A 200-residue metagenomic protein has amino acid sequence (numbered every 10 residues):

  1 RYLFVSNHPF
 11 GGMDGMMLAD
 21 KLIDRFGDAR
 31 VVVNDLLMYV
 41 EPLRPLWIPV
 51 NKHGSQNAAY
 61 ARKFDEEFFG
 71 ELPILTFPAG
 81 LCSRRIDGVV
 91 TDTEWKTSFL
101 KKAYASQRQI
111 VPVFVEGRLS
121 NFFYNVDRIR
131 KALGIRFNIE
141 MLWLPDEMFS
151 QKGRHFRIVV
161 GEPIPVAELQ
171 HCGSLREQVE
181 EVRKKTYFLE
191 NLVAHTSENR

Functional and structural regions predicted by a protein language model:
Y2-Q56: Catalytic core of membrane glycerolipid acyltransferases/transacylases, capturing the structured, soluble-facing
Y60-R200: Non-catalytic C-terminal accessory region of glycerolipid acyltransferases and related lyso-lipid remodeling enzymes
